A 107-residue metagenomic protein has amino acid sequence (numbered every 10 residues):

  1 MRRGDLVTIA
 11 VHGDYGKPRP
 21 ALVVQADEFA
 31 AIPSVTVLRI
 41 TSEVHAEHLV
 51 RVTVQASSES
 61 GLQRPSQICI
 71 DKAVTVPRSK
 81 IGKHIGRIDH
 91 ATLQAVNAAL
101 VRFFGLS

Functional and structural regions predicted by a protein language model:
M1-S107: Conserved functional hotspots at enzyme active or ligand-binding sites that engage polyanionic ligands
